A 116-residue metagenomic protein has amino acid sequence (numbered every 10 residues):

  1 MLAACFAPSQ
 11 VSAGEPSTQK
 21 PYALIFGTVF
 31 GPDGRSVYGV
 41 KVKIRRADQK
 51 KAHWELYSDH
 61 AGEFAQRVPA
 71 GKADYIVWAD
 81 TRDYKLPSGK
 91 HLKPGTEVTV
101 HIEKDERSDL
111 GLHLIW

Functional and structural regions predicted by a protein language model:
M1-C5: Bacterial N-terminal signal peptides
A13-T18, P94-W116: Extracellular beta-sheet/turn segments enriched in Thr/Pro/Gly and aliphatic residues
L24-Y38: Structural motif
R35, V40-I44, V77: Hydrophobic beta-strand segments
R45-K50, R82-Y84: Change "in extracellular beta-sheet-rich domains … of secreted and cell-surface proteins" to "in beta-sheet-rich domains
D48-E63: Short, acidic Ser/Thr/Gly-rich low-complexity loop/linker segments typical of extracellular and cell-surface proteins
Q66-P69: Short, flexible loop/turn segments at beta-strand junctions in immunoglobulin-like and fibronectin type III
K72-S88: A short, solvent-exposed beta-strand micro-motif common in secreted/extracellular proteins
